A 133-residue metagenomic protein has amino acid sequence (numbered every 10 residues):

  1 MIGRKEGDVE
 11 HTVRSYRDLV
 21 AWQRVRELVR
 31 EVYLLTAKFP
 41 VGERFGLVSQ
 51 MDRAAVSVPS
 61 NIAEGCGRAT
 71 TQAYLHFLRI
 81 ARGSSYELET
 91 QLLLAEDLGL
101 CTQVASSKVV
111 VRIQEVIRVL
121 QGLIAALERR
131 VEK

Functional and structural regions predicted by a protein language model:
M1-K133: Amphipathic alpha-helical assembly/interaction segments
